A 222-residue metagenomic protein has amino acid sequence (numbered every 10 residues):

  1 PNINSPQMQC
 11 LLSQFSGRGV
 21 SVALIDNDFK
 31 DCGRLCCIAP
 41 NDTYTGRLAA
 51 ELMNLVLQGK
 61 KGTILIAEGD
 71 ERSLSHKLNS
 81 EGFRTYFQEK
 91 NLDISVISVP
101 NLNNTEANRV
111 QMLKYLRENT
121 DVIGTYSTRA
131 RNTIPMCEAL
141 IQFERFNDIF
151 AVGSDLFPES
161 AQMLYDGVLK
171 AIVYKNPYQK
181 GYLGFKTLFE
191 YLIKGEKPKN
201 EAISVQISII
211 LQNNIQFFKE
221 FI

Functional and structural regions predicted by a protein language model:
P1-G17, F83, S95-A161: Hydrophobic alpha-helical
Q7-Y44, F157-Y165: Flexible loop/hinge segments that line or gate small-molecule binding clefts
L35, I123-G124, K170: Conserved acidic residues
L35-C36, T63-R72: Short beta-strand segments enriched in small/hydrophobic residues
I38-T63, N108-R109, L156, S160 (+1 more regions): Hydrophobic alpha-helical segments within soluble ligand-binding/sensing domains
T45-L52, L74-D93, Q111, P135-A139 (+1 more regions): Short, solvent-exposed amphipathic alpha-helices that sit in or adjacent to ligand/effector-binding or catalytic
E71, F87, N176-I222: Hinge/cleft segment of the Venus flytrap/periplasmic-binding protein
